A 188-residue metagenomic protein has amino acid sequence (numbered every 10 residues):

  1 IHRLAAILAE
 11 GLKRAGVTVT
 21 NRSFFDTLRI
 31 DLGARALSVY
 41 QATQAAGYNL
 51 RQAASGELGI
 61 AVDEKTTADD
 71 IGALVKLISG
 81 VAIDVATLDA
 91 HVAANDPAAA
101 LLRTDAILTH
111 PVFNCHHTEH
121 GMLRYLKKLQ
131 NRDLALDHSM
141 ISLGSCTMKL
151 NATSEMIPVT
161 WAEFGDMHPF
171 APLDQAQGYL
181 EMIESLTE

Functional and structural regions predicted by a protein language model:
I1, L28, I60, G144 (+1 more regions): Buried hydrophobic positions in well-ordered alpha/beta secondary-structure cores of metabolic enzymes
H2, A15-T43, V62-K65: Conserved PLP-binding catalytic core of the aspartate aminotransferase-like
G11, R35, A45, T66 (+2 more regions): Hard-cation-handling environments
T18-S23, L50-A54, M140: Short beta-strand
V19-F24, L102-R103, T160-D174: Gly-rich Lys/Arg/Thr-decorated short loops/hinges at beta-loop-alpha junctions or inter-strand turns that position
A42-A45, A53-G80: Noncatalytic alpha-helical scaffolds and linker/capping helices
A68-S142, C146-S154, V159-A162: Flexible inter-domain linker/hinge segments
T118, E163-E188: Conserved N-terminal alpha-helix of the aminotransferase class I/II PLP-enzyme fold
